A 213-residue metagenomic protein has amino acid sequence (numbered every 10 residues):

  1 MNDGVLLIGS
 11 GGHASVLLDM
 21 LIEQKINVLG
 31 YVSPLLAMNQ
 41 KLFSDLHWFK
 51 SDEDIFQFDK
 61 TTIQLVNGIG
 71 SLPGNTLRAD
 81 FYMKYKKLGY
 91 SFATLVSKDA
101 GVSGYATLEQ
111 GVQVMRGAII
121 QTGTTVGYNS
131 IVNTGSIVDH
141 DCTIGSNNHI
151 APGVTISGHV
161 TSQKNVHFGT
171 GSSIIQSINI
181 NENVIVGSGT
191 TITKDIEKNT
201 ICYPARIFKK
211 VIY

Functional and structural regions predicted by a protein language model:
M1-D52, F56-D59: Hydrophobic, well-ordered beta-alpha structural blocks that scaffold small-molecule cofactor pockets
S10, S33-P34, G70, S97 (+1 more regions): Cofactor-binding loop segments of dinucleotide-utilizing enzymes, especially the Rossmann-like FAD- and NAD(P)+-binding
G12-H13, P73-T76, T107: Short alpha-helical
S15-D19, T76, K194: Alpha-helical elements of the RecA-like P-loop NTPase motor core of helicases
M20-E23, S44-H47, A79-Y82, E109 (+2 more regions): Short, glycine/charged-enriched secondary-structure capping and boundary segments
L29, I63-Q64, Q110, K164: Conserved acidic residues
N39-S97, G101: Phosphate-bearing ligand-interacting subdomains that bind or position ATP/ADP/UDP/GDP/NAD(P) or nucleotide-linked
T94-K210: Structural signal for interior beta-strand "rungs" in well-ordered beta-sheet cores of soluble enzyme domains
